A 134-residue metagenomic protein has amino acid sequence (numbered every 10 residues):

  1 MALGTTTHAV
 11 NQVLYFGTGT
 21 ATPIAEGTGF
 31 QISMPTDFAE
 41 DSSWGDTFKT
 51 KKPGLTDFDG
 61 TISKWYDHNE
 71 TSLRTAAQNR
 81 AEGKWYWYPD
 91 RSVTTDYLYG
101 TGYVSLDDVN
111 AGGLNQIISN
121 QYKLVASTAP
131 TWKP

Functional and structural regions predicted by a protein language model:
A2-Y66, Y99-I117, Q121: Solvent-exposed edge beta-strands and adjacent loop segments that serve as assembly or binding interfaces
Y15, E70-S105: Short, acidic/charged, Gly/Pro-enriched secondary-structure junctions
S42, S63, G83-W85, P130: Short, low-complexity intrinsically disordered segments
F58, G83-W87, Y122-L124: Residue-level detection of beta-strand scaffold positions
K64-H68, P89-R91, L106-D108, A126-P130: Beta-strand elements of well-folded, non-transmembrane domains
E70-S72, G112-L114, W132-P134: Short acidic, gly/pro-rich beta-turn/loop elements at beta-sheet edges and active-site/ligand-binding grooves
I117-K133: Short solvent-exposed strand/turn elements
